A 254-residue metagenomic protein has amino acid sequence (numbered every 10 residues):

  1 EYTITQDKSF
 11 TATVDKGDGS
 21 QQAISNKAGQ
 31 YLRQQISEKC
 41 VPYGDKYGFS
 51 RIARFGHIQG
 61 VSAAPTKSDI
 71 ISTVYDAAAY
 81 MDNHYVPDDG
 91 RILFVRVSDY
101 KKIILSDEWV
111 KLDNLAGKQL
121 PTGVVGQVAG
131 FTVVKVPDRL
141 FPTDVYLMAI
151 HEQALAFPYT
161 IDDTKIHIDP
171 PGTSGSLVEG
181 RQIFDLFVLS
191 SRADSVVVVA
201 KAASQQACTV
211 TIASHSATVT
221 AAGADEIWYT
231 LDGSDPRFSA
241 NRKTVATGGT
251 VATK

Functional and structural regions predicted by a protein language model:
E1-T11, A23, S106-S204: Sequence/fold signature of self-assembling virion shell proteins
K16, V97, L231-G233: Residues immediately flanking
K16-V86, V196-A202: Alpha-helical scaffold segments that mediate packing/assembly in large oligomeric complexes
V41, D45, F187, Q205 (+1 more regions): A generic secondary-structure boundary signal that marks alpha-helix termini
F49, S106, W228-Y229: Short, hydrophobic/aromatic beta-strand segments
G56-V124: Extended, solvent-exposed, turn-rich assembly/linker loops in the middle of proteins
R91, S176, I227: Residue-level detector of short, conserved catalytic/binding motifs and their immediate flanks
A202-K254: Short, compositionally stereotyped local motifs that mark structural "simplifiers"
